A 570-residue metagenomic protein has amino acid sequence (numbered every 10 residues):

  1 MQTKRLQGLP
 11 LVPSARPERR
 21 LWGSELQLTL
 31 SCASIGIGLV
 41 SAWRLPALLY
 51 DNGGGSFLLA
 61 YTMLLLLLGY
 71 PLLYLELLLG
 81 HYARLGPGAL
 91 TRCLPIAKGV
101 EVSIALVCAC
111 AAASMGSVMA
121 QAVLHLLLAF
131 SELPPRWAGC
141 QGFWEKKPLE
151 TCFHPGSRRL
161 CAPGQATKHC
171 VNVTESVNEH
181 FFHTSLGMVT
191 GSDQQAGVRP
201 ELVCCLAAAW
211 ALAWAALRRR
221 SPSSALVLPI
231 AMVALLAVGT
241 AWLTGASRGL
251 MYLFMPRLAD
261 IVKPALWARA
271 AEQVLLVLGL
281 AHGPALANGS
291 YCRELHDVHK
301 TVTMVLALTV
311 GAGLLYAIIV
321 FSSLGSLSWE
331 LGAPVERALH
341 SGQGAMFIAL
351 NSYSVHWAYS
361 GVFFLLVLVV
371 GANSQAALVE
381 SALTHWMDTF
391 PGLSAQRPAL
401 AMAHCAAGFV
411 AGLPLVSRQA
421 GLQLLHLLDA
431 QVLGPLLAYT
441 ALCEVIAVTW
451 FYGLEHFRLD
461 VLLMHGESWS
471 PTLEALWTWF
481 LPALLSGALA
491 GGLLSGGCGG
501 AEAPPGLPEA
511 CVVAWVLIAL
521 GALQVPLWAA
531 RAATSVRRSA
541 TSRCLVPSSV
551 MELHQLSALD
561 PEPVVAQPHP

Functional and structural regions predicted by a protein language model:
M1-W43, L72-L77, L149-E150, H154 (+4 more regions): Membrane-interface "cap" regions at the ends of multi-pass membrane proteins
Q2-W22, T29, S221-V379, L383-L413 (+2 more regions): Membrane-embedded translocation segments of transport machinery
K4-L11, R44-L59, Y74-V102, A122-G142 (+6 more regions): Flexible loop linkers connecting adjacent transmembrane helices in multi-pass alpha-helical membrane transporters
L30-A33, I37, L59-P95, A111 (+1 more regions): Juxtamembrane transmembrane-helix boundary signature
L30-V40, A111, G116, A162 (+8 more regions): Hydrophobic, membrane-embedded alpha-helices of multi-pass small-molecule transporters
A47-T62, L94-P95, A196, S221-P229 (+8 more regions): Transmembrane helix-loop boundary segments of multi-pass membrane transporters
M115-V118, L413-L415, H426-T449, W469-H554 (+1 more regions): A generic transmembrane alpha-helix motif of multi-pass inner-membrane proteins
G116-Q194, A246-R257, E330-L350, A441-L442 (+1 more regions): Extracellular/lumenal N-termini and interhelical loops of multi-pass eukaryotic membrane proteins
